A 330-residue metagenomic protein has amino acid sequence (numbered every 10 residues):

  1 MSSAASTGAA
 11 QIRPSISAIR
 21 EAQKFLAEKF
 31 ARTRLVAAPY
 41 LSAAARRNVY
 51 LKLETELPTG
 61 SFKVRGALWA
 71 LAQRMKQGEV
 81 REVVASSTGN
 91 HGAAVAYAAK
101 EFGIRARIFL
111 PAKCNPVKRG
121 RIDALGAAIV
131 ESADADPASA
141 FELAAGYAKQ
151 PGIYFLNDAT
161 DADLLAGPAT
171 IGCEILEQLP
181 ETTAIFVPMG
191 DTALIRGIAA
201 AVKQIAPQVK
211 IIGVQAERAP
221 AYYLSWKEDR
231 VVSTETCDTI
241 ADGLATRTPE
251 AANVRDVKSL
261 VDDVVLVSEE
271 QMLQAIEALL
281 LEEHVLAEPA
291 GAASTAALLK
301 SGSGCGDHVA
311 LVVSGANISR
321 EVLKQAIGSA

Functional and structural regions predicted by a protein language model:
M1-A330: PLP-dependent amino-acid enzyme catalytic core
